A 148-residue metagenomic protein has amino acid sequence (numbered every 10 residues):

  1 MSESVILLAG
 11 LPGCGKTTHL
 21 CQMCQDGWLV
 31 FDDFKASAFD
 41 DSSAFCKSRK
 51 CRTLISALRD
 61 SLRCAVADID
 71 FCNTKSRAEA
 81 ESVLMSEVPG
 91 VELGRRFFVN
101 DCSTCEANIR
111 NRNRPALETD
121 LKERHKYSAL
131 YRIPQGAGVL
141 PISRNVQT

Functional and structural regions predicted by a protein language model:
M1-E3: Phosphate-binding P-loop
V5-L7: Short hydrophobic/aromatic beta-strand immediately N-terminal to the Walker A/P-loop
A9, E87, V99-T148: Conserved GTP-binding G-domain of TRAFAC-class P-loop NTPases and closely related GTPase folds
C14: ATP-binding Walker
T18-A67: Conserved substrate/cofactor phosphate-moiety recognition/catalytic segment in nucleotide-dependent phosphotransferases
Q22-Q25, A80-V91: Short, surface-exposed basic-aromatic patches at helix termini and helix-loop junctions that form
A67-A80: Acidic, metal-coordinating catalytic cores used for nucleic-acid/nucleotide bond scission and strand-transfer chemistry
R95-F97: Conserved beta-strand/loop subsegment of P-loop NTPase cores
